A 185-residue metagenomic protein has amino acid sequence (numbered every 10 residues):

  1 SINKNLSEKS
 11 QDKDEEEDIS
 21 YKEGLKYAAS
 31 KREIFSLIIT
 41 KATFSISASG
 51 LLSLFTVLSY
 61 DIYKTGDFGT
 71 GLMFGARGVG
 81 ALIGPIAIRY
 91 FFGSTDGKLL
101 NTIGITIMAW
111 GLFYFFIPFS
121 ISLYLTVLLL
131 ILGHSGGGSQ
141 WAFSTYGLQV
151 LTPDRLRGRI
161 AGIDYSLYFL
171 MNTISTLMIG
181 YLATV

Functional and structural regions predicted by a protein language model:
K4-I39: Juxtamembrane intracellular "pre-TM" segments in multi-pass secondary transporters
K22, A29, T43, F55-V185: C-terminal transmembrane bundle of multi-pass solute transporters/carriers
I39-I46: Hydrophobic alpha-helical transmembrane segments of multi-pass membrane transport/permease proteins
L51: Conserved catalytic loops of nucleotide-sugar-dependent glycosyltransferases that act on lipid-linked
